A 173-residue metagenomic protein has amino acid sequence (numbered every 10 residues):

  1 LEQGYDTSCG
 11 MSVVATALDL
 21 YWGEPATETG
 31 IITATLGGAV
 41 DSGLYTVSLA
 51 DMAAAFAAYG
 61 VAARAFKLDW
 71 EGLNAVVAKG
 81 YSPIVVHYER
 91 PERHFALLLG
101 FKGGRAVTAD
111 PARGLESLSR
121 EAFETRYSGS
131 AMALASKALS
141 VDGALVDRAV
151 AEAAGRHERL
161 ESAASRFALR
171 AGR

Functional and structural regions predicted by a protein language model:
L1-V40, E158-L160, R170-R173: Active-site-adjacent structural segments surrounding the nucleophilic cysteine of cysteine proteases and isopeptidases
E2, E24, E28, E71 (+5 more regions): Glutamate identity and glutamate-enriched acidic tracts
A34-S136, V141-A144: Conserved active-site-adjacent core of cysteine acyl-enzyme catalytic domains
G129-R173: Low-complexity, Gly/Ser/Thr/Pro-rich intrinsically disordered linker/tail segments
